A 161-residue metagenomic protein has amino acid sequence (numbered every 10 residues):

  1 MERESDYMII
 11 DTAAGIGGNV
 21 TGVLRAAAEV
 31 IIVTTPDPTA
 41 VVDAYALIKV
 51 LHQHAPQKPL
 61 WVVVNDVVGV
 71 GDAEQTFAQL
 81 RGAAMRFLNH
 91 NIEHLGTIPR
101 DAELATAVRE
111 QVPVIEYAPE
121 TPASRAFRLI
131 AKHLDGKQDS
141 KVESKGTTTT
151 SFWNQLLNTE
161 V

Functional and structural regions predicted by a protein language model:
M1-G22: Phosphate-binding/switch loop-helix module in NTP-utilizing enzymes
Y7, E29-I32, W61: Well-ordered beta-strand positions
A13, A27-A46, V68-A73: Conserved Switch II/interswitch segment of TRAFAC-class P-loop GTPases
T35, L60-Q75, T97-L104, P119: G-domain G4 guanine-recognition motif of GTPases
V41-L60: Conserved C-terminal guanine-recognition region of P-loop GTPase G domains, centered on the G4
L88-I115, A126-L129: Beta-strand-loop-alpha "switch" segments that mediate conformational coupling across diverse proteins
P113-V161: NTP-binding/hydrolysis catalytic cores, primarily Walker-type P-loop NTPases
